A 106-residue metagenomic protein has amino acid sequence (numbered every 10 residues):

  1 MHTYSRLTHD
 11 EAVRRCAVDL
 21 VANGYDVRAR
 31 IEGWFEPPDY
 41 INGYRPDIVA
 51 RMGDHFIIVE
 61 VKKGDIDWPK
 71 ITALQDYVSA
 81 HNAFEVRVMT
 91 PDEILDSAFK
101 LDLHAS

Functional and structural regions predicted by a protein language model:
M1-T8, A17-D54: Active-site metal-binding core of divalent-cation-utilizing nuclease and nuclease-like domains
L7, V18, W68-K70, A83-S106: Domain-level recognition of nuclease-like catalytic cores that cleave nucleotide substrates
H9, V13, I71-L74: Short, highly selective alpha-helical patches that border small-molecule cofactor pockets in redox/cofactor-processing
I31-G33, E60-G64, T90-D92: Structural motif
E36, I57, L95: Flexible, glycine-rich phosphate/dinucleotide-binding loops and adjacent beta-alpha linkers at cofactor/substrate
P37, A73-D76: Active-site rim helix/loop that mediates acceptor-substrate recognition in acyltransferases
V49-I71: Short beta-strand-loop-alpha-helix junction that forms the active-site gateway of nucleic-acid-processing nucleases
D76-A83: Arginine/glycine-rich "motif VI" loop of SF2 helicases in the C-terminal RecA-like domain
